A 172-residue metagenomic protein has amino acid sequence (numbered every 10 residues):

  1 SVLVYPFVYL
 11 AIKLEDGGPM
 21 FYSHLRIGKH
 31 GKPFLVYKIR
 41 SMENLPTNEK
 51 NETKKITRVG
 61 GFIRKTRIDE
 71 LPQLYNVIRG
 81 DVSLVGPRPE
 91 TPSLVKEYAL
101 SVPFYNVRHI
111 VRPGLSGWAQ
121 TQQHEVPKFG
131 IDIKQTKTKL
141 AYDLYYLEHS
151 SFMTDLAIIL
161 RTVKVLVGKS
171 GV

Functional and structural regions predicted by a protein language model:
S1-N44, N76, F152-V172: A hydrophobic, helix-centered structural microdomain
V8, Y22-S23, V85-P87, S93 (+1 more regions): Short, hydrophobic secondary-structure boundary micro-motifs
Y22-R58, S116-A141: Short, glycine-rich, amphipathic interfacial segments at transmembrane boundaries or analogous
N44, P87, H149: Short, conserved catalytic or interaction motifs in soluble domains
L45, G80-D81, H124, K169: Generic structural signal for alpha-helix termini and adjacent loop/cap motifs
N51-R112, A119, I158-T162, L166: A short, structured surface patch at a secondary-structure boundary
N106-V172: C-terminal terminal-structure detector
